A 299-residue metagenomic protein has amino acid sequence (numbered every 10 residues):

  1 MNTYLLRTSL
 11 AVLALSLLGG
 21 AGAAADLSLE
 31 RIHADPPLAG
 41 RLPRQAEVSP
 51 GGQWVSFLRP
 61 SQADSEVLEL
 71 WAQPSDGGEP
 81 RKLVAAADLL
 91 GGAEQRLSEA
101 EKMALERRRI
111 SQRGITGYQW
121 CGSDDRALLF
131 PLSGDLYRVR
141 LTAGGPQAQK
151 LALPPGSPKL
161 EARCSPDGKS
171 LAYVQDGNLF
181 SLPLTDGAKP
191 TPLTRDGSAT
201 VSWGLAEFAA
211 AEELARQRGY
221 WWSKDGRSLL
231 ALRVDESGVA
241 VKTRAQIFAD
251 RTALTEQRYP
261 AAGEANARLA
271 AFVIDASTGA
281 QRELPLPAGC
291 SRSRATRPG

Functional and structural regions predicted by a protein language model:
M1-L5: N-terminal secretory signal peptides that target proteins for export/translocation
T8-G19: Bacterial N-terminal signal peptides
A23-G299: Beta-propeller folds
